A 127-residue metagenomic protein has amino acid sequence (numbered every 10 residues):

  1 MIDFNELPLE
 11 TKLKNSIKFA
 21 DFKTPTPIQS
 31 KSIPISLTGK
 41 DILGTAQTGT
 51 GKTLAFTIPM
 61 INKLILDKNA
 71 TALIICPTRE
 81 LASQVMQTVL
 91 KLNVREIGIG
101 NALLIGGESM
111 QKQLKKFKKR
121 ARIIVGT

Functional and structural regions predicted by a protein language model:
M1-T45: Conserved pre-motif I regulatory segment
T11-F19, K68-G126: Conserved nucleic-acid-binding Ia/Ib motif block in the N-terminal RecA-like helicase ATPase lobe
T24, K52, P77, L81: Conserved acidic
P27, A55, V125: Short aromatic/basic micro-patch
S30-I42, K52-D67, S83, Q87-N93: Walker A/P-loop NTP-binding motif
A46-T50: The conserved Walker
